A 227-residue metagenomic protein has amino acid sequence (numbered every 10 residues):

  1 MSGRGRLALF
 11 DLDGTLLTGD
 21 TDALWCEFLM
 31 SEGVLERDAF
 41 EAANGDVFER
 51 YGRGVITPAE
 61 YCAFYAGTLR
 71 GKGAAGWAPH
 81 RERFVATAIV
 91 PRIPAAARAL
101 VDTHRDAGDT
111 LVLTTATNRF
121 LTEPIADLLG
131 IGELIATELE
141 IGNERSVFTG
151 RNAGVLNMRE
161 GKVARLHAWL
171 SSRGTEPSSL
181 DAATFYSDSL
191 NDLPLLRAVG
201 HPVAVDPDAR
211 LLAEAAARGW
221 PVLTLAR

Functional and structural regions predicted by a protein language model:
M1-L7, P79, A86-R227: C-terminal cap/substrate-recognition subdomain and adjoining C-terminal extension of metal-dependent phosphatase-like
M1-R53: Active-site neighborhood of HAD-like aspartate-dependent phosphohydrolases
G19, E41, V55, A59 (+2 more regions): Electropositive phosphate-/nucleotide-binding environments in soluble metabolic enzymes
T21-F28, G33, G71-W77, E138 (+2 more regions): Active-site phosphate-binding/coordination module
D22-W25, Y61-C62, E144-R151: Acidic/polar active-site rim loop that often engages polyanionic ligands
W25, F64-Y65, G76, L121 (+1 more regions): Hydrophobic alpha-helical segments typical of transmembrane helices and their membrane-interface/capping positions
F48-A74, E138-E144: Short, compositionally biased "basic patch" segments
E60-A95: Metal-dependent phosphoesterase signature
